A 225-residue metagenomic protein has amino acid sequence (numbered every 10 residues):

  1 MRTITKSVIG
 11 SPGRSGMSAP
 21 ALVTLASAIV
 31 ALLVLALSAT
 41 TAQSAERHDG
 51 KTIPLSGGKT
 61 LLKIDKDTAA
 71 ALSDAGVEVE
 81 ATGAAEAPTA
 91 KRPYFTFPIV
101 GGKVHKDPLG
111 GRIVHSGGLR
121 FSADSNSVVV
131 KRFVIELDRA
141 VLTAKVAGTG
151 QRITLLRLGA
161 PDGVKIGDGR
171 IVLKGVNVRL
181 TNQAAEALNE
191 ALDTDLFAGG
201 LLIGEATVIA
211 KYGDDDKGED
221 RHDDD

Functional and structural regions predicted by a protein language model:
M1-A21: N-terminal secretory signal peptides that target proteins for export/translocation
G13, T24-A26, F121: An N-terminal domain-start capping segment
T24-S38: Bacterial N-terminal signal peptides
Q43-P108, N177-G218: N-terminal segment immediately downstream of the Sec signal-peptide cleavage site in secreted/extracellular proteins
T82-L158: Predominantly extracellular/secreted and cell-surface proteins with exposed, flexible low-complexity segments
L119, K131-F133, G169, V176 (+1 more regions): Generic beta-strand hydrophobic packing signal
T149-A185: Extended amphipathic ligand-handling, pore-lining, and cofactor/metal-binding catalytic surfaces
H222-D225: Short, solvent-exposed mixed-charge patches
